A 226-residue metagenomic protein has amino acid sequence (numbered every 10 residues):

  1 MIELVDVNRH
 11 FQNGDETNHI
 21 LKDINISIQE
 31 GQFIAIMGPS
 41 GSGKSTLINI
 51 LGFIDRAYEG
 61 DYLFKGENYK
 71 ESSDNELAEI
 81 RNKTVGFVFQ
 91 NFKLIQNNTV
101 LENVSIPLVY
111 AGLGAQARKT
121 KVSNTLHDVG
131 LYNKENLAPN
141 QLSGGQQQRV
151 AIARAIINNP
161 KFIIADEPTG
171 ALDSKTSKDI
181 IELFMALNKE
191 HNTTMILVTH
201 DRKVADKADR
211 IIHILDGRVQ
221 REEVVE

Functional and structural regions predicted by a protein language model:
I2-I214: ABC family nucleotide-binding domain
I211-E223: H-loop (His-switch) and adjacent beta-strand-loop-beta switch element of ABC-type ATPase nucleotide-binding domains
